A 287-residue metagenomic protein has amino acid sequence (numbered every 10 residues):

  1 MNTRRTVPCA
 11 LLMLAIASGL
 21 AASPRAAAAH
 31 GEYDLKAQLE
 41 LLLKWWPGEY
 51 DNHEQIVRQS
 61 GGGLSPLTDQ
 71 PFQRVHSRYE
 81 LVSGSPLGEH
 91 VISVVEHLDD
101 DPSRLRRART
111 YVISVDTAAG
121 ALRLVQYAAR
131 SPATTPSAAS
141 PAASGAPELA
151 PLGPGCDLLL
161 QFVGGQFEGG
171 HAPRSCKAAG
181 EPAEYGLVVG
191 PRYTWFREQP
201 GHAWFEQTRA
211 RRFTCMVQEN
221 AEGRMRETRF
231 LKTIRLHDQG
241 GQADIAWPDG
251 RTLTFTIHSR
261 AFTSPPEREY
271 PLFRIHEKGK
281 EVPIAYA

Functional and structural regions predicted by a protein language model:
M1-L11: Bacterial N-terminal signal peptides that target proteins for export
V7, S23-P24, S77-Y79, T194: Generic low-polarity alpha-helical segments
A10-G19: Bacterial N-terminal signal peptides
L20-A29: Signal peptide processing junction and immediate N-terminal pro/mature segment of secreted/exported proteins
G31-G63, V91-A287: Calycin-type beta-barrel ligand-binding domains and close structural analogs
Q55-L87: N-terminal, post-signal-peptide region of Sec/Tat-exported proteins
